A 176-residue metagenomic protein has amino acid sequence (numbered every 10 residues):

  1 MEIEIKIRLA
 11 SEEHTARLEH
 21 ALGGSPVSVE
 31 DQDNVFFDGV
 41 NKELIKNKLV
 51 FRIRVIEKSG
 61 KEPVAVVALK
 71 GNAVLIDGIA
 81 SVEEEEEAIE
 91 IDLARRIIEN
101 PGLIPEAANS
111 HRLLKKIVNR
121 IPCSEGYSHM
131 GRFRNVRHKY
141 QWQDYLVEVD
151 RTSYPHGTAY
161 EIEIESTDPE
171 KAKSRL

Functional and structural regions predicted by a protein language model:
M1-L176: Phosphate-end processing signature that detects enzymes handling 5′-triphosphorylated RNA and polyphosphate
